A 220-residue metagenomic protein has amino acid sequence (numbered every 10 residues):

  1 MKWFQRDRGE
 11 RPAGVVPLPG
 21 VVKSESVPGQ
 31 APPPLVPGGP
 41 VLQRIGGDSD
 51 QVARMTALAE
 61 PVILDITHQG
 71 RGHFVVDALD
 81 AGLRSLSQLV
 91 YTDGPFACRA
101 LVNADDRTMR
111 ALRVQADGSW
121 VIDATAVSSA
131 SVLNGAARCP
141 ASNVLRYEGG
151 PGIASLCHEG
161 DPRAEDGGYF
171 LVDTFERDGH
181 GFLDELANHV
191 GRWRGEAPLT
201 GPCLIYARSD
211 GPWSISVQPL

Functional and structural regions predicted by a protein language model:
K2-L220: Acidic, Ser/Thr/Pro
